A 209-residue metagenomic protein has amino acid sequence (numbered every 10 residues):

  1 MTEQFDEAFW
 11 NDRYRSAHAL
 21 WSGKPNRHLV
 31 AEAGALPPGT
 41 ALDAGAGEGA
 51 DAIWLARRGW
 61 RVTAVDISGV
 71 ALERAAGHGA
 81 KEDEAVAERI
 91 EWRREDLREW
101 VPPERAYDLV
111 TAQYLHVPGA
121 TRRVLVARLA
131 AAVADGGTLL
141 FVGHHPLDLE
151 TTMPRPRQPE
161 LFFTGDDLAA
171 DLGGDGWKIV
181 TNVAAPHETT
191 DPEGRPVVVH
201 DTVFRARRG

Functional and structural regions predicted by a protein language model:
M1-L36, L147: Conserved class I S-adenosyl-L-methionine
G39-G47: Conserved class I S-adenosyl-L-methionine
E48-E99: Class I SAM-dependent methyltransferase SAM/SAH-binding core
P102-L109: A short acidic, Gly/Pro-enriched loop at the edge of an enzyme's catalytic core that lines a small-molecule cofactor
V117-L129: A short, conserved alpha-helix within the catalytic core of class I
G136-H144: Conserved beta-strand signature within the Rossmann-like core of class I S-adenosyl-L-methionine
T151-L168, E193, D201: Acceptor-substrate binding/catalytic loop of class I
E160-N182: Short alpha-helix
